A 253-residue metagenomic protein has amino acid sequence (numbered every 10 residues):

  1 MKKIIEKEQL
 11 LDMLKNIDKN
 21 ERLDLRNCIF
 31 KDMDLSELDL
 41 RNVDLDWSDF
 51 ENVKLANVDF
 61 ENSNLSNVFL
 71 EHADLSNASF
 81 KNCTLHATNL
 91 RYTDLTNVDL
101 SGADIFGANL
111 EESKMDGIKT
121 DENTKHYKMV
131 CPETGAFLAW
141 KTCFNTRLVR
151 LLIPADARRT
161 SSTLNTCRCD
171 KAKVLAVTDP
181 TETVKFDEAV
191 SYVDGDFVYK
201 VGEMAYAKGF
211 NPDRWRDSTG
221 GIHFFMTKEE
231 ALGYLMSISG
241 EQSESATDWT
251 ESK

Functional and structural regions predicted by a protein language model:
M1-T146, R159: Tandem repeat scaffolds
I17, S237-S239: Alpha-helix boundary/capping residues
L38, S162-L164, L235: Short, glycine/acidic-enriched capping/hinge loops at junctions between secondary-structure elements
V43-L45, R168-A172, E241-S245: Short, low-complexity, polar/charged sequence segments that are solvent-exposed and flexible
S48-F50, L175-V177, D248-T250: Glycine-rich loops and low-complexity Gly/Arg-rich segments that provide flexible linkers or classic glycine-based
V130-G221: Non-catalytic interaction/regulatory modules that flank or connect domains
R214-L235: Extended catalytic/binding region for NAD+/ADP-ribose chemistry, centered on the ART fold
S239-K253: Charge-dense polyanion-binding interfaces
